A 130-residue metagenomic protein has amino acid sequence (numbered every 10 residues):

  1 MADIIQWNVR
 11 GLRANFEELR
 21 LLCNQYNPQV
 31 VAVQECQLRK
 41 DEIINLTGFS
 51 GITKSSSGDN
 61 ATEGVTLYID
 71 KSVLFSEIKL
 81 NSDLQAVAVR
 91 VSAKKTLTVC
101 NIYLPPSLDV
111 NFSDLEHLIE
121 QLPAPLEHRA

Functional and structural regions predicted by a protein language model:
M1-A130: A shared catalytic/ligand-binding motif for oxyanion handling
